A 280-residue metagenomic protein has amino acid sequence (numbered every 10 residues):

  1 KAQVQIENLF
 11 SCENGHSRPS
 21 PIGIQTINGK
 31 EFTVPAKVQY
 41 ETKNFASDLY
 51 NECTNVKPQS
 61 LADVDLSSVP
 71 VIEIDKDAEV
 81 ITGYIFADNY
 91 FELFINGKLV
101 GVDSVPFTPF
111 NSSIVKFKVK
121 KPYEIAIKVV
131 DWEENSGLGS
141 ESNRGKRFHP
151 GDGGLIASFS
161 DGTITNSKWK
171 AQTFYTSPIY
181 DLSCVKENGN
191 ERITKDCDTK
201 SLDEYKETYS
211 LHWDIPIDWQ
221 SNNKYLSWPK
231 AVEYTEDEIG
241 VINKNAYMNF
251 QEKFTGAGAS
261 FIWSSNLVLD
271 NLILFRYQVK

Functional and structural regions predicted by a protein language model:
K1-I95, S112-K280: Beta-strand-rich recognition domains
I95-S112: Solvent-exposed beta-strand/loop surfaces of large extracellular or lumenal domains
